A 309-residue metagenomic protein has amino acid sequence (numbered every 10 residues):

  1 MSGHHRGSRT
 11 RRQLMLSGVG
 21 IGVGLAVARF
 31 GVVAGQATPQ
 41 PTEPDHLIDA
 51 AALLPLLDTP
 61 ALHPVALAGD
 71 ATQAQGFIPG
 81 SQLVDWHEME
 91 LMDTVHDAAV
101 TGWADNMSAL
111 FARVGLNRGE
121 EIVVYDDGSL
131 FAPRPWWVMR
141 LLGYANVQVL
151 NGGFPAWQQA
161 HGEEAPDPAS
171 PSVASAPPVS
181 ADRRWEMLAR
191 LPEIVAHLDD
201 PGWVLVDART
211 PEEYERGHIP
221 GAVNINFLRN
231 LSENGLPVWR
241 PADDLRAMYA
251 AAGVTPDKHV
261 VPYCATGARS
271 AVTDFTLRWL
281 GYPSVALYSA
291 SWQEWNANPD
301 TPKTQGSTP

Functional and structural regions predicted by a protein language model:
M1-T10, L16-A28: N-terminal secretory signal peptides
G7, F30-A52: C-terminal segment of N-terminal export signals and the immediately downstream linker at the start of the mature
E43-D49, M92, P155-E215, V223 (+1 more regions): Active-site neighborhoods of enzymes that stabilize oxyanions during catalysis
L53, P64-L67, L205-D207: Short hydrophobic beta-strand that contains or immediately precedes a catalytic carboxylate
I78, L83: Active-site-surrounding "flap" and adjacent substrate/cofactor-binding loops of secreted or lumenal enzymes, prototyped
D93-N117, N230-H259: Helix-loop module immediately N-terminal to the HCX5R catalytic loop in PTP-like cysteine phosphatase domains
A98-L191, R269-V285, A290-S291: Thiolate-centered catalytic microenvironments shared by cysteine-dependent enzyme domains
A286-T308: Cysteine-dependent PTP/DSP-like catalytic domain, specifically the C-terminal lobe
